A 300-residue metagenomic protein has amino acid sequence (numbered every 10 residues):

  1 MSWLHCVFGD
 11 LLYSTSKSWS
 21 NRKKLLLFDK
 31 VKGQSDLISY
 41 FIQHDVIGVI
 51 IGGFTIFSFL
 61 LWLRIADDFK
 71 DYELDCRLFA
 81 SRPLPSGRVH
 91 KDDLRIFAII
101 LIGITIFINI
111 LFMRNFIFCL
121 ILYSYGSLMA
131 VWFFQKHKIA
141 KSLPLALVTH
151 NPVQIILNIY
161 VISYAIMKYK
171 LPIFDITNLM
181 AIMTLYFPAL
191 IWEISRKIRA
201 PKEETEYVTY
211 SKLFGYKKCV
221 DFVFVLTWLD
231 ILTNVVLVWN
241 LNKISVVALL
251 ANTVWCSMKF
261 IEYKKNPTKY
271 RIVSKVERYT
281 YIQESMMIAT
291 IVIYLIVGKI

Functional and structural regions predicted by a protein language model:
M1-I300: Multi-pass alpha-helical membrane architecture of UbiA-family and related isoprenoid/lipid prenyltransferases
